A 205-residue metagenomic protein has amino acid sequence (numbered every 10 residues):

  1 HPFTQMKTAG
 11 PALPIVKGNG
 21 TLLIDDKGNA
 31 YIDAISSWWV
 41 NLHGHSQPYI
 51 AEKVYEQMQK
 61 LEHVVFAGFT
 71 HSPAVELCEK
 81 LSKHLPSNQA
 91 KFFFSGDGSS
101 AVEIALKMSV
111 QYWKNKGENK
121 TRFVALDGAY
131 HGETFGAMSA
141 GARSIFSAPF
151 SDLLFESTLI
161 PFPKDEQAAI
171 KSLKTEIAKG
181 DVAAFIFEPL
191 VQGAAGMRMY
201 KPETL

Functional and structural regions predicted by a protein language model:
H1-L22, S36, F69: Active-site-adjacent loop/helix segments that line or gate small-molecule/cofactor pockets in enzymes
D25: Acidic surface patches and DE-rich sequence motifs
Y31, S37-F69, E76-G96: Glycine-rich phosphate-binding segment of PLP-dependent enzymes
I35-S36, S139: Short clusters of small/polar residues that mark proteolytic maturation junctions
S37, K60-L61, D165, L190-G193: A short, flexible beta-alpha/helix-coil linker loop
E79-F187: PLP-dependent aspartate aminotransferase-fold enzymes
V191-L205: Active-site core of PLP-dependent enzymes with the aminotransferase class I/II
